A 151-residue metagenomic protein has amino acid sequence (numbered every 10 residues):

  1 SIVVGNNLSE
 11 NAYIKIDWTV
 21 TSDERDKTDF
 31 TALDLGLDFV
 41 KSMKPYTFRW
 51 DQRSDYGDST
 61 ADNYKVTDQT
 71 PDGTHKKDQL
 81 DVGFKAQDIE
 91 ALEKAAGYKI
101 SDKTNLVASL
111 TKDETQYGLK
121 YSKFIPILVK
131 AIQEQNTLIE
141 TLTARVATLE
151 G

Functional and structural regions predicted by a protein language model:
S1-S22: Glycine- and small/polar-enriched repetitive beta-structure motifs of secreted/surface proteins
T21-G151: Intramolecular chaperone/auto-protease modules of tailspike-like proteins
